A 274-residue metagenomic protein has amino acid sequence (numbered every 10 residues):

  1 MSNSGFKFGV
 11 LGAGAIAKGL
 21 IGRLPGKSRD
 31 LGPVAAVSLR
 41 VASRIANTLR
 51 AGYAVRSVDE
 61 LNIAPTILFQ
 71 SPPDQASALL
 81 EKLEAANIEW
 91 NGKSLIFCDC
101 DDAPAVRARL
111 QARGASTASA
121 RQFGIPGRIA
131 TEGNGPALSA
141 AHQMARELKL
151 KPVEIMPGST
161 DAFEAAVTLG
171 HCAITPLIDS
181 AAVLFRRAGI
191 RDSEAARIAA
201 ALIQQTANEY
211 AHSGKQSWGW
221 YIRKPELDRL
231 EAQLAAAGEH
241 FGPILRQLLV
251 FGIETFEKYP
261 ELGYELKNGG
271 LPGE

Functional and structural regions predicted by a protein language model:
M1-D59: NAD(P)+-binding Rossmann beta1-loop-alpha1 motif at the extreme N-terminus of oxidoreductases
F8-V10, F69, T131: Hydrophobic Val/Ile/Leu positions in short beta-strands of Rossmann-like dinucleotide-binding domains
A35, V167-G170, I174, G238 (+2 more regions): Amphipathic, non-transmembrane alpha-helical scaffold segments
A36, S71, T131-G135: Short beta-strand-to-loop capping motifs
L39, S43-G124: Rossmann-like NAD(P)(H) cofactor-binding subdomain of soluble oxidoreductases
V41, I45-T48, R109-S116, F123-A211: Internal alpha-helical scaffold of NAD(P)-dependent oxidoreductase catalytic cores
Q204-E274: Interdomain hinge/lid region at the active-site interface of Rossmann-like NAD(P)-dependent oxidoreductases
